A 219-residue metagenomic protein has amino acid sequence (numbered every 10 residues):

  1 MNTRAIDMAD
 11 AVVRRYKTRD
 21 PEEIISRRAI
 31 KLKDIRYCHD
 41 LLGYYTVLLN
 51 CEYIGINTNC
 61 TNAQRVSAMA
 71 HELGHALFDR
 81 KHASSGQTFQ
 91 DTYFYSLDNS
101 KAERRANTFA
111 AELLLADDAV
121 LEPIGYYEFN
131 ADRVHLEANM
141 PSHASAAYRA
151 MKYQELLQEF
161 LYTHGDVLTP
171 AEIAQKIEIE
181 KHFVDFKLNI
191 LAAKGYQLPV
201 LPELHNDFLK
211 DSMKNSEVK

Functional and structural regions predicted by a protein language model:
M1-K219: Active-site hotspot residues in diverse enzymes, especially metal/ion-binding acidic/histidine motifs
